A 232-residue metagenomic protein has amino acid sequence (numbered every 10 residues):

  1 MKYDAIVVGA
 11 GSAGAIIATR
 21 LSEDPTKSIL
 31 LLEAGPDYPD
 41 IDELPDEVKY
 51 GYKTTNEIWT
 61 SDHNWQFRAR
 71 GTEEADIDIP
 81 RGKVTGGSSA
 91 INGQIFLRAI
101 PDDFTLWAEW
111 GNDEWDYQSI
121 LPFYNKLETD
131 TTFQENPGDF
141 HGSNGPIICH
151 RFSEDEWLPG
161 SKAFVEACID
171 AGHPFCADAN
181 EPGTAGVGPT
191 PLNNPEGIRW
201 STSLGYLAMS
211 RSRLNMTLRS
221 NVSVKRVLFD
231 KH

Functional and structural regions predicted by a protein language model:
M1-H232: N-terminal redox-cofactor-binding region of secreted/periplasmic oxidoreductases
